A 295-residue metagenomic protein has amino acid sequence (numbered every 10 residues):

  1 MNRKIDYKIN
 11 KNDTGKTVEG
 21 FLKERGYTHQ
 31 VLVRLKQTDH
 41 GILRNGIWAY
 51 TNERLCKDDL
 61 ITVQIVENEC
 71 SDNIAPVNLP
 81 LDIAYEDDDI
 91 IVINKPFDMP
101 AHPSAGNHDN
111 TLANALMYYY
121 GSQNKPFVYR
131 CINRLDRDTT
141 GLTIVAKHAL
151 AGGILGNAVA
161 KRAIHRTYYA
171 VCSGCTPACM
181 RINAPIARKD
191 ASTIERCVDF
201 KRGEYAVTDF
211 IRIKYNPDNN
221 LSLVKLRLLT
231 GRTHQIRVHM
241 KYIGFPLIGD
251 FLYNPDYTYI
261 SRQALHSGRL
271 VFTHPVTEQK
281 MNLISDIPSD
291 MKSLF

Functional and structural regions predicted by a protein language model:
M1-K36, L81, F200-E204, R212-L223 (+2 more regions): Pseudouridine synthases involved in rRNA/tRNA modification
M1-R181, P185, D290-L294: RNA pseudouridine synthases
I42, I65-V66, D190-I194, V207 (+1 more regions): Short Pro/Gly-enriched beta-strand edge/turn motifs at strand-loop
Y50-R54, K225, R262: Short, surface-exposed secondary-structure edge patches
M99-H102, I194, L221-S222: Short small-residue beta-strand/loop micro-motif enriched in glycine and branched aliphatics
V128-I132, R196-V198, N254-D256: Glycine-anchored helix-breaking recognition loops at helix->coil/strand junctions
K147-A149, G174-P177, A191, Y215-N216 (+1 more regions): Short loop segments at secondary-structure junctions
Y168, I182, A206-T208, S222: Structural detector for hydrophobic anchor residues on beta-strands
